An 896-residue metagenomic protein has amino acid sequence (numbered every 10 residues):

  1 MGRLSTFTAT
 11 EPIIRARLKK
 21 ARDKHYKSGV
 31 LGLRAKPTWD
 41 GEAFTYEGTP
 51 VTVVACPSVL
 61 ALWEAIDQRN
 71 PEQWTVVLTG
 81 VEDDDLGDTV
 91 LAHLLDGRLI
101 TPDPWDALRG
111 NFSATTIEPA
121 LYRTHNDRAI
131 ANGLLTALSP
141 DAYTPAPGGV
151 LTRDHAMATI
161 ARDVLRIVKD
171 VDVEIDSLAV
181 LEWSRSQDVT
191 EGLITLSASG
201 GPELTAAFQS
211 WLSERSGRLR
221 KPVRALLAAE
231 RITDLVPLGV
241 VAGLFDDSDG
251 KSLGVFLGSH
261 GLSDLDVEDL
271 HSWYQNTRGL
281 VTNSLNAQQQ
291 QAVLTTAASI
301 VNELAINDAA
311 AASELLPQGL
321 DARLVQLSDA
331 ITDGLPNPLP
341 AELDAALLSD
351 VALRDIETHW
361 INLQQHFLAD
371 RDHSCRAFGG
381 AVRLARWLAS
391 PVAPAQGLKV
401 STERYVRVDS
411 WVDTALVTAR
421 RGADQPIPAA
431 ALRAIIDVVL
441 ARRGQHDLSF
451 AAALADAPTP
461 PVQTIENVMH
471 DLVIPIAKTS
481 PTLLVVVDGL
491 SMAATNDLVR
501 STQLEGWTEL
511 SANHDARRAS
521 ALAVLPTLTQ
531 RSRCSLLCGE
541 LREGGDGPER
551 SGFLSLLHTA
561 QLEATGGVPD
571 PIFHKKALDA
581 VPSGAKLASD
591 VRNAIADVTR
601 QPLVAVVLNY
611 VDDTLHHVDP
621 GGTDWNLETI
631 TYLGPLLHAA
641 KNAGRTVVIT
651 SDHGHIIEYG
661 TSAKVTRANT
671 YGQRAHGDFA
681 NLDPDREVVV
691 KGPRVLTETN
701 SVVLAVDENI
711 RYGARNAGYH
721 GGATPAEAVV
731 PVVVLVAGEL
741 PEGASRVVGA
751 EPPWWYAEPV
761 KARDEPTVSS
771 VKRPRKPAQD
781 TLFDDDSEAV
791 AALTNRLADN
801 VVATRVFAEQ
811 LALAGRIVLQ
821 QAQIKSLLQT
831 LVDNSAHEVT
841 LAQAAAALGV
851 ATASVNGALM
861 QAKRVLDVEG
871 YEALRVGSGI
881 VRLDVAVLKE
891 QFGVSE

Functional and structural regions predicted by a protein language model:
M1-T482, G489-V647, S651-A812, V818-Q829: …; additionally, a secondary subgroup of soluble metalloenzymes is captured
V90-G97, A853-N856, Y871-E872: Extended intrinsically disordered, low-complexity coil regions enriched in Ser, Thr, Gly, Ala and often Pro
S835-A847: Short acidic, hydrophobic short linear motifs in intrinsically disordered regions
A842, A873-A886: Accessory beta->alpha helical hairpin/"wing" motif in late/C-terminal subdomains of nucleic-acid enzymes
V850-A862: Short amphipathic alpha-helical interaction segments
K863-G877: A short, conserved structural fragment
A886-E896: Short, amphipathic alpha-helical interaction segments positioned at domain boundaries
